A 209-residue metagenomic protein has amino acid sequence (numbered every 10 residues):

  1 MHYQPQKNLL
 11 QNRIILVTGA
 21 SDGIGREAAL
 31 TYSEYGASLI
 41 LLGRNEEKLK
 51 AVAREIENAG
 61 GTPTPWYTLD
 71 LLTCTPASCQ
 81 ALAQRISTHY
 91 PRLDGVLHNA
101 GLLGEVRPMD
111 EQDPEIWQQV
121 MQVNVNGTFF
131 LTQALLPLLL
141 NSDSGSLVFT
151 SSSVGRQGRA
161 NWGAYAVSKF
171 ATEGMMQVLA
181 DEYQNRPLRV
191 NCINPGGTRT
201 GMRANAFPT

Functional and structural regions predicted by a protein language model:
I14, S21-D22: Conserved glycine-rich cofactor-binding loop
A37-A51: Conserved glycine-rich Rossmann-like NAD(P)H-binding loop of the short-chain dehydrogenase/reductase
A59-C74: Rossmann-fold cofactor-recognition segment
L82, R107-M109, D113-Q119: Substrate-binding pocket helix/loop in short-chain dehydrogenase/reductase
T132, S168: Active-site helix of classical SDR
P137, D181-E182: Alpha-helical segment proximal to the catalytic Tyr-Lys
S152: Residue(s) in the substrate-gating loop at a strand-loop-helix junction that position the organic substrate next
